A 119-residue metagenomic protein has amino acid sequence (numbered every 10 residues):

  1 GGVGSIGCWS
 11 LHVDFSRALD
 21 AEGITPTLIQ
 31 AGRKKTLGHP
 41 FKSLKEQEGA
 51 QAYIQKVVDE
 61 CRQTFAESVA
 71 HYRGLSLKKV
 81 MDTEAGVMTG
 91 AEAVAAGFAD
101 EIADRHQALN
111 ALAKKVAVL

Functional and structural regions predicted by a protein language model:
G1-L119: N-terminal organellar transit peptides
